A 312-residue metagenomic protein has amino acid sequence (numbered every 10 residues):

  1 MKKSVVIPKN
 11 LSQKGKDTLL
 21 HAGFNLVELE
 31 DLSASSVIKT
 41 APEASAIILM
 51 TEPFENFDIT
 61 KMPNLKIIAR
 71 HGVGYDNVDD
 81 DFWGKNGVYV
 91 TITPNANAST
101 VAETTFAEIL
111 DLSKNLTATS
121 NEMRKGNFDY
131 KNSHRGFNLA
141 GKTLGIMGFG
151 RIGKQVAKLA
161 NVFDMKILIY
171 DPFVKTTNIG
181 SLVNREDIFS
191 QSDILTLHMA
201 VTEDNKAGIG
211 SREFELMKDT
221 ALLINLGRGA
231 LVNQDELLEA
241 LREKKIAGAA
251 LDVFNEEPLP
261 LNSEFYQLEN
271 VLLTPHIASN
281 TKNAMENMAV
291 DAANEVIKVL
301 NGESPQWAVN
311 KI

Functional and structural regions predicted by a protein language model:
M1-A44, D164-L168: N-terminal glycine-/charge-rich "phosphate-binding" loop or analogous flexible N-terminal tail
K2, G84, T91-T104, A118 (+2 more regions): C-terminal helix-to-coil terminal segments
K2, L65, A140-T143, S211 (+1 more regions): Phosphate-coordination loops involved in phosphoryl transfer and adenosine-cofactor binding
S45-M123: Phosphate/diphosphate ligand-binding glycine-rich loop within oxidoreductases
P53-I59, P172-E264: Rossmann-like adenosine-cofactor binding region
P94-T143, K158, V162, Y170 (+1 more regions): Phosphate-binding beta-alpha-beta segment of Rossmann-like dinucleotide-binding domains, i.e., the NAD(P)
F149-G150: Glycine-rich Rossmann-fold phosphate-binding loop(s) that bind the pyrophosphate of adenine dinucleotide cofactors
G153-K154: N-terminal Rossmann-fold NAD(P) dinucleotide-binding loop
